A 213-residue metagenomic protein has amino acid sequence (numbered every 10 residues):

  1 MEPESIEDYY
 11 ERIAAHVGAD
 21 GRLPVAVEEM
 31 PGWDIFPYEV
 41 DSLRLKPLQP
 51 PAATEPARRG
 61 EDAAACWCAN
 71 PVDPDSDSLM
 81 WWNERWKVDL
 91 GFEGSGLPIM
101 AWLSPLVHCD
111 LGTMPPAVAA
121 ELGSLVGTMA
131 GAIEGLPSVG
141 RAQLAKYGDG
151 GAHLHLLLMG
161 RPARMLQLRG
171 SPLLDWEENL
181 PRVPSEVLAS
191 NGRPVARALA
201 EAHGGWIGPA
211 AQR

Functional and structural regions predicted by a protein language model:
M1-P98, W206-R213: Active-site microenvironments that recognize anionic phosphate/pyrophosphate groups
P47, P162-R213: C-terminal helix-cap and adjacent tail motif
D75-D89, D110-A117, E121-L125, D149 (+1 more regions): Glycine- and small hydrophobic-enriched segments that form the cores of compact globular domains
A101-L125, W176-P184: Short histidine-centered catalytic/ligand-binding loop motif
P105, Y147-D175: Histidine-centered divalent-metal-coordination microenvironment in nucleic-acid enzymes
A120-L136: Active-site helix/loop of acyl-thioester processing domains in fatty-acid/polyketide metabolism, spanning hotdog-fold
G131-S138, E201, G205: Secondary-structure boundary elements
P137-G150: A short glycine-rich, hydrophobically flanked beta-strand micro-motif that places a catalytic Asp/Glu for divalent metal
